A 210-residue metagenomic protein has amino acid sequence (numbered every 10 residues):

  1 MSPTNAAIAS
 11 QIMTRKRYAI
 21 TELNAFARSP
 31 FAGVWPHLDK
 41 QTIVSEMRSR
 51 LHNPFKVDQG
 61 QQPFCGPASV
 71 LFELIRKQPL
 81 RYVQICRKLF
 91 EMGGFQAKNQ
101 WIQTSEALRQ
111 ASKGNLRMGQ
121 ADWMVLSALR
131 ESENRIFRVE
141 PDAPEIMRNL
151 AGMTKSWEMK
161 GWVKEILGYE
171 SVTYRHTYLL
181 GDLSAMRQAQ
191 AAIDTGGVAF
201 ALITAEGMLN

Functional and structural regions predicted by a protein language model:
M1-S2: N-terminal secretory targeting signals
A7-P141, Y169-S171, Q190-F200: Active-site nucleophile-adjacent alpha helix/oxyanion-hole segment immediately C-terminal to the catalytic cysteine
R138-L183: Hydrophobic, aromatic-enriched interface-forming segments
Y174-N210: Active-site-adjacent substructure of cysteine-protease-like catalytic cores
